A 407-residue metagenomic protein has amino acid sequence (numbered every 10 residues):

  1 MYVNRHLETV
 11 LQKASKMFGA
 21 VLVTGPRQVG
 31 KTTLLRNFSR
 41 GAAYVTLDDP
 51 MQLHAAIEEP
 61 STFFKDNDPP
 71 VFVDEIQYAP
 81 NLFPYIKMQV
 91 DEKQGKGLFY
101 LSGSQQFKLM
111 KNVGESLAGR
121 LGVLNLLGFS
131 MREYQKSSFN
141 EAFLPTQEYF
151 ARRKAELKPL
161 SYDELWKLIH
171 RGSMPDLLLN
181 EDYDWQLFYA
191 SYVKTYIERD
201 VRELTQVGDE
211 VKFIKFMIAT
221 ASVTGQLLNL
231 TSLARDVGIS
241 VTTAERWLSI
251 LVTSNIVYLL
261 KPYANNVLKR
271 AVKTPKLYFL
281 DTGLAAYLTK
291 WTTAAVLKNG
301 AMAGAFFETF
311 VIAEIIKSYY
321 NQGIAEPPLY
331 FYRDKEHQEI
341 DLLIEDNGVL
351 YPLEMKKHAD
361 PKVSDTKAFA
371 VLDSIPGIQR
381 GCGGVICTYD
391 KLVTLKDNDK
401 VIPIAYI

Functional and structural regions predicted by a protein language model:
M1-Q28, T32-L47, N67, S249-I250 (+2 more regions): A cross-kingdom feature that marks ATP-driven nucleic-acid transaction machinery
G19, D68-P70, G95-Y100: Loop/turn-to-beta-strand initiation segments
A42-P70: Short glycine-rich substrate-engagement loop in P-loop NTPases that contacts/grips substrate
N67-N81: Conserved P-loop NTPase "ATPase switch" module shared by AAA+ and STAND
P84-L101, E115-S116: Conserved catalytic/switch belt of AAA+ P-loop NTPases
S102-Q106, N112, L127-F129, C387-Y389: A short beta-strand-to-loop transition that corresponds to the Sensor-1 phosphate-sensing loop of AAA+ P-loop ATPases
F107-V123, S137-N140: Short regulatory helix/loop adjacent to the ATP-binding pocket of P-loop NTPases
K136-I316, Y320, E326-P328: Interdomain hinge/linker elements that couple catalytic modules in large macromolecular machines
